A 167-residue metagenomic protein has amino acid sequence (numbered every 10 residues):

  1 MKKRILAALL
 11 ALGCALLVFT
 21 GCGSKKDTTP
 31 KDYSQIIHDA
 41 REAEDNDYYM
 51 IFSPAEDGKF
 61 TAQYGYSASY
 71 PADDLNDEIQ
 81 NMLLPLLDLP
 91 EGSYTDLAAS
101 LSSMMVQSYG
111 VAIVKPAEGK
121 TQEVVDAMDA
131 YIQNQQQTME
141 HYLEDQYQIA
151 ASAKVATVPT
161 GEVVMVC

Functional and structural regions predicted by a protein language model:
M1-L9: Bacterial N-terminal signal peptides that target proteins for export
L12-L16: Alpha-helical transmembrane segments
L17-G21: C-terminal motif of bacterial Sec signal peptides marking the signal peptidase cleavage site
G23-G110, P116-C167: Soluble, non-membrane globular domain cores that form compact, hydrophobic packing and curved binding surfaces
